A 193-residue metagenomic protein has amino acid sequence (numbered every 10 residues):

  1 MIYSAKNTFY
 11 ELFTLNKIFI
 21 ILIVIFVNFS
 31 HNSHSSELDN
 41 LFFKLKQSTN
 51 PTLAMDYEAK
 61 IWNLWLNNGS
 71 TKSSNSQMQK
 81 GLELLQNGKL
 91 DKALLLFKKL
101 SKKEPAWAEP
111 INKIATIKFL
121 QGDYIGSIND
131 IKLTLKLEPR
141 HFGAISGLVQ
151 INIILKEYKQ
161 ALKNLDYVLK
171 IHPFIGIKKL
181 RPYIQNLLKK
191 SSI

Functional and structural regions predicted by a protein language model:
H31-Q79: N-terminal leader/linker segments that initiate helical-solenoid repeat arrays
F43-N50, I153-G176: TPR/TPR-like (Sel1-like) alpha-helical repeat modules
N67, L162-I193: Terminal, low-structured helical/coil segments at or just beyond the last alpha-helical repeat
N67, Q86, L120, I154-L155 (+1 more regions): Register position in tetratricopeptide repeats
T71-L137: Alpha-helical adaptor scaffolds
P110, A144, I177-K178: TPR alpha-solenoid repeat register
K113, G147, L180-Y183: Canonical tetratricopeptide repeat
